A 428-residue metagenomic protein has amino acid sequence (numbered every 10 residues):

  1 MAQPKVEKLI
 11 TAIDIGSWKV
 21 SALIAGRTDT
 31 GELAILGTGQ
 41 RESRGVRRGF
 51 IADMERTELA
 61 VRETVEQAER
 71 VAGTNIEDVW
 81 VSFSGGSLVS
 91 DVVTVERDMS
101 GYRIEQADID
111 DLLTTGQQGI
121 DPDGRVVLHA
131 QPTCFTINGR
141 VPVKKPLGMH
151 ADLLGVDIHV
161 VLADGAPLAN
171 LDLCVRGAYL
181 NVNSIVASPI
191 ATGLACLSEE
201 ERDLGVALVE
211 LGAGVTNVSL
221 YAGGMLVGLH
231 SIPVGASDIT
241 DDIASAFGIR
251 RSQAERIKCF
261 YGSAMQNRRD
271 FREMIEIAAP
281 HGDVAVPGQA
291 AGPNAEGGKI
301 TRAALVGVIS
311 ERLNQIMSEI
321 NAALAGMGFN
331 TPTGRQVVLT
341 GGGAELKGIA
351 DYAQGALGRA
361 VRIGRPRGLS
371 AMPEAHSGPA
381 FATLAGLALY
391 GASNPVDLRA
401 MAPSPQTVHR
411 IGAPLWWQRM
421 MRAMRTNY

Functional and structural regions predicted by a protein language model:
M1-S17, L23-A207, M225-V227, A236 (+5 more regions): Nucleotide/phosphate-binding catalytic cleft detector across ATP-hydrolyzing and phosphate-transferring enzymes
K19, S84, A163, G262-M265 (+1 more regions): Glycine-rich phosphate-binding loops at beta-strand->alpha-helix junctions
V20-A25, T216-L220: Short beta-strand scaffold segments in enzyme catalytic cores
Q106-D110, A356-L384: Conserved phosphate-binding/catalytic loops in two-lobed NTP-binding clefts
L204-G205, L211-V218, I239: Extended, hydrophobic alpha-helical segments in both membrane/secreted and soluble proteins
S318, A322-Q336, L346-I363, A392-L398: ATP-binding/phosphotransfer module of carbohydrate and carboxylate kinases, centering on a glycine-rich
I320, L339, L387: Hydrophobic, well-ordered secondary-structure elements that form the walls of internal hydrophobic environments
